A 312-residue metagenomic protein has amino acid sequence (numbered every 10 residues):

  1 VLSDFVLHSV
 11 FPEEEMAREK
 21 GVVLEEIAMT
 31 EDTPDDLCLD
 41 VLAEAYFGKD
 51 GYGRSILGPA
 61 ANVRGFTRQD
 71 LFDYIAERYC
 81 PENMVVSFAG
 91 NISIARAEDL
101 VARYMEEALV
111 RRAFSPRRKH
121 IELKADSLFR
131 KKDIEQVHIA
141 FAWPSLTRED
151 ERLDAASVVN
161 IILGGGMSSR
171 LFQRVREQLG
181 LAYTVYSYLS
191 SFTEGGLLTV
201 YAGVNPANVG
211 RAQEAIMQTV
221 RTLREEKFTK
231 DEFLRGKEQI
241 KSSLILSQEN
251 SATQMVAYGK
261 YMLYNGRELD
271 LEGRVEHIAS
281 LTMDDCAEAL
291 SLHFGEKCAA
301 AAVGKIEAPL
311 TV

Functional and structural regions predicted by a protein language model:
V1-A113, F129, L146-T147, A155 (+1 more regions): Charge-rich, well-structured scaffold segments of protease-associated domains
A113-S169, H277: His/Glu-based metal-binding/catalytic segments typifying zinc-dependent metallopeptidases
F172-Q173: Phosphate-proximal small/polar/acidic motifs at interfaces that engage nucleotide phosphates, polyphosphates
